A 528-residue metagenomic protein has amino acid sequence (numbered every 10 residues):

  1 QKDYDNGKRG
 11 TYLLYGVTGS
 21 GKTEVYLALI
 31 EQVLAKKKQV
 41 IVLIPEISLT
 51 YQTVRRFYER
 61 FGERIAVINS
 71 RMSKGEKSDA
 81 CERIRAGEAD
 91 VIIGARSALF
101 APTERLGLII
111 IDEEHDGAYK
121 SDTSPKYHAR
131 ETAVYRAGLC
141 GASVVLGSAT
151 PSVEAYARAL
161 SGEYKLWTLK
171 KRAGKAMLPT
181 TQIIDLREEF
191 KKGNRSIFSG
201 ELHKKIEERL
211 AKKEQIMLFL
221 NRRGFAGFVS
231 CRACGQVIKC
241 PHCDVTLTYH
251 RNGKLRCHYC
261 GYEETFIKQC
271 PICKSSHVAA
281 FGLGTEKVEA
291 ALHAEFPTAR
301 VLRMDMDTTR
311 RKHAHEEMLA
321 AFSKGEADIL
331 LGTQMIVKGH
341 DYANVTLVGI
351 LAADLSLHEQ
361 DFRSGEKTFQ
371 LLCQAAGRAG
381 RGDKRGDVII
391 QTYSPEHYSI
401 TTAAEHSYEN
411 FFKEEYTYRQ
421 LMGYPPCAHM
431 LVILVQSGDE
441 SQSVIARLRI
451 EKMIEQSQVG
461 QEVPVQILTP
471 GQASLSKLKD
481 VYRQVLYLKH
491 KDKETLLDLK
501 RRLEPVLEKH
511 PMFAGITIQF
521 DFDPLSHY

Functional and structural regions predicted by a protein language model:
K2-N6: Pre-Walker A (pre-P-loop) alpha-helix and adjacent loop at the N terminus of AAA/AAA+ ATPase modules, a conserved
K8-V444, A473-S476, V485-L486, E494: Inter-lobe coupling/hinge segments of SF2-like helicase ATPases
F61, F296, S457-E462, H510-M512: Short helix-capping segments at alpha-helix termini
L292, A375-A379, I454-Q458, L503 (+1 more regions): Hydrophobic, Leu/Ile/Phe/Ala-enriched alpha-helical segments that form helix-helix packing faces
A446-M453, D498-V506: Short amphipathic alpha-helices in soluble, non-transmembrane regions that often serve as interface/regulatory elements
Q458-A473, A514-D523: Short beta-strand elements
S476-K489, F522-Y528: Short, low-order "capping/linker" segments at domain edges
K493, R501, P505-Y528: Generic C-terminus detector
